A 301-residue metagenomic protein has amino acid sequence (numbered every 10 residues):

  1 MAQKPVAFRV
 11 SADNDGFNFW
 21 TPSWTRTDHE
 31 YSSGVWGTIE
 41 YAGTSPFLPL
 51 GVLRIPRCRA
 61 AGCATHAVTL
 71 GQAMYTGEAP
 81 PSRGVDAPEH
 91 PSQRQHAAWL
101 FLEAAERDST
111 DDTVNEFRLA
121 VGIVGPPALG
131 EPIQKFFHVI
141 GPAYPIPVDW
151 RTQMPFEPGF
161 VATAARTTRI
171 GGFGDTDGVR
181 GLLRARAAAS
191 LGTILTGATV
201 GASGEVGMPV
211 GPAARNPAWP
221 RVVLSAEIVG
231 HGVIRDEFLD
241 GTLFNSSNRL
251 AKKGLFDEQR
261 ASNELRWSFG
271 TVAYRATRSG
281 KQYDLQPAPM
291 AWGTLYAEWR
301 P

Functional and structural regions predicted by a protein language model:
M1-V6, G43-T65, S109-E116, R169-L183 (+1 more regions): Short loop/turn motifs that connect adjacent beta-strands in outer-membrane beta-barrel proteins
A2-F47, L70, M74-P80, V233-R235 (+3 more regions): Short glycine/proline- and aromatic-enriched beta-strand/turn motifs that initiate or cap beta-hairpins
P5-A7, E78-D86, I194-A198, S203-P301: Outer membrane beta-barrel transmembrane domains
F8-N14, V68-M74, L119-G125, R166 (+4 more regions): Transmembrane beta-barrel strands of outer-membrane/channel proteins
T21-S23, D86-S92, P145-T152, A188 (+2 more regions): Extracellular loop and loop/strand-boundary signature of outer-membrane beta-barrel proteins
H29-V35, A64, H96-L100, N115 (+6 more regions): Residues that define the transmembrane beta-barrel architecture of outer-membrane proteins
V35-Y41, L70, L102-D108, V121-I123 (+6 more regions): Residues on the lipid-exposed face of transmembrane beta-strands in outer-membrane beta-barrel proteins
L50-P127: Long, hydrophobic/aromatic-enriched structural stretches that serve as scaffold segments
